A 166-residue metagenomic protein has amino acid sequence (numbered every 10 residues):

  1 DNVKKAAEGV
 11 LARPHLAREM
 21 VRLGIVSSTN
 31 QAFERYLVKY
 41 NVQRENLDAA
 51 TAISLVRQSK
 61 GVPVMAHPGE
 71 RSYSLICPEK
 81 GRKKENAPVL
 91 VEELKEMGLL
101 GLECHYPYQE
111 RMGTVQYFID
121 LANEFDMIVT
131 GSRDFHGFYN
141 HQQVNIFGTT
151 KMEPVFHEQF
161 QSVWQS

Functional and structural regions predicted by a protein language model:
D1-Q43, L47-A66: Metal-cofactor-binding active-site regions of metalloenzymes
S54-S166: Charged catalytic cores and adjacent phosphate/nucleic-acid-binding surfaces used for phosphate/nucleic-acid chemistry
